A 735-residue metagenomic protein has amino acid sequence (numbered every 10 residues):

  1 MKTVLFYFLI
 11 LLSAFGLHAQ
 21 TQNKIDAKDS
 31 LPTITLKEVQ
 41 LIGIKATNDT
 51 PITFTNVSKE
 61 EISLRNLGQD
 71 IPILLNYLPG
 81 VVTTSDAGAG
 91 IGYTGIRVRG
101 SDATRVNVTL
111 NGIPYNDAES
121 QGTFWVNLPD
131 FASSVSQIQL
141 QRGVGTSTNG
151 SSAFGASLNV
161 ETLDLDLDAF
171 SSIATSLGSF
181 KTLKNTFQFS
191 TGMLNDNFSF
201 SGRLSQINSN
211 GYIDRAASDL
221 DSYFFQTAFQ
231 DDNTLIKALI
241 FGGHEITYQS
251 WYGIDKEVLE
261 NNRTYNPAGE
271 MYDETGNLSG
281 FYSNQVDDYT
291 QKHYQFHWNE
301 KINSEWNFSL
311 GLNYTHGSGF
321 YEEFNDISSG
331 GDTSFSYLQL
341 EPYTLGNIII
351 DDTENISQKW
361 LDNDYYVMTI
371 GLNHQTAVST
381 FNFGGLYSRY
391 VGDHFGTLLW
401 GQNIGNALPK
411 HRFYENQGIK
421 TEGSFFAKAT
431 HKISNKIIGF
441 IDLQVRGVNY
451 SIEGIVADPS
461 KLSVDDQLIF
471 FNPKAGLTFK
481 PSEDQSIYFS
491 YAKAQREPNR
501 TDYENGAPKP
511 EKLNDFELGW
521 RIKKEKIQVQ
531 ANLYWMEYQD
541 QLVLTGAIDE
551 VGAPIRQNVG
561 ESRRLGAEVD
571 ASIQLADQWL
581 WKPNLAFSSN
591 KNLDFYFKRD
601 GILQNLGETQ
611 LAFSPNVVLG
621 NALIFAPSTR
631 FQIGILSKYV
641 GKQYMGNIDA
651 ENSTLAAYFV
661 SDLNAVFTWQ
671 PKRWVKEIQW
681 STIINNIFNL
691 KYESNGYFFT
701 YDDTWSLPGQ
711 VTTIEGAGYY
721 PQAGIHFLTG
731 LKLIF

Functional and structural regions predicted by a protein language model:
T21-L64, A103, Q528, N532: Short, acidic, small-residue-rich periplasmic hinge/interaction motif at the N-terminus of Gram-negative outer-membrane
P72-P114, S136: Extracytoplasmic beta-strand/coil segments of soluble accessory domains associated with Gram-negative outer-membrane
P114-R142, E161, V258, P267 (+1 more regions): Short acidic/polar hinge/loop motifs at secondary-structure boundaries that mediate gating or recognition
P129-S172: A beta-strand signature from Gram-negative outer-membrane beta-barrel systems, especially the internal plug domain
F170, L177-N208, I213-S250, F296-S304 (+2 more regions): Transmembrane beta-barrel wall of Gram-negative outer-membrane proteins
K301, N307-N313, K480, S486-A492 (+2 more regions): Membrane-embedded beta-barrel scaffold of Gram-negative outer-membrane proteins
N435, W535-E537, Q557-N647: Gram-negative outer-membrane beta-barrel transporters
W581, S589-K591, K642-Y644, T668-F735: C-terminal beta-signal and adjacent terminal beta-strands/loops of Gram-negative outer-membrane beta-barrel proteins
